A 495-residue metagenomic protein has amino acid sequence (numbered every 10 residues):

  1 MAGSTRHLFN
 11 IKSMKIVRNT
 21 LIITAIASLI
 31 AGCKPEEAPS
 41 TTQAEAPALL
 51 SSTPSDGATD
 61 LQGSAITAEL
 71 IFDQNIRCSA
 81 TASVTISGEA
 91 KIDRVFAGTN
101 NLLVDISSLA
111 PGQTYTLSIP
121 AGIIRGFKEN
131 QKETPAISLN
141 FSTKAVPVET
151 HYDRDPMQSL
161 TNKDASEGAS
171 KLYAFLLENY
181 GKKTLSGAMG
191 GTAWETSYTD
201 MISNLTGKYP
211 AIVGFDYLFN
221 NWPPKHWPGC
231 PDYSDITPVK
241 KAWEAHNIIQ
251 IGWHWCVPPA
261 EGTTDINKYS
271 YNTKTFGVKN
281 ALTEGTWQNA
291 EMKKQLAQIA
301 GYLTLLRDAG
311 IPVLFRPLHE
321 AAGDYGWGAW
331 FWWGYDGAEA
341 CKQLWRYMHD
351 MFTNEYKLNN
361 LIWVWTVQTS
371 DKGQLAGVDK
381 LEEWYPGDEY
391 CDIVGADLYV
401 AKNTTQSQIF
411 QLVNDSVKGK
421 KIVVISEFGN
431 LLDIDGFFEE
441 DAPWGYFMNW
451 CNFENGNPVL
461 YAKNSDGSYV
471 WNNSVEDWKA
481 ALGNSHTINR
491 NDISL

Functional and structural regions predicted by a protein language model:
I30-G32: C-terminal motif of bacterial Sec signal peptides marking the signal peptidase cleavage site
E37-S83, P135-V148: N-terminal non-catalytic regions of secreted/periplasmic and cell-surface proteins
G63-V84, N100-L139: Extracytoplasmic/surface-exposed domains of secreted proteins that mediate cell-envelope carbohydrate/peptidoglycan
K144-L218, P223, W227-G229, I434-G436 (+1 more regions): N-terminal module-boundary/linker segments of secreted carbohydrate-active enzymes
A188-M189, R316-L318, W345-V378, K421-N430: Aromatic-lined carbohydrate-recognition surfaces of secreted/lumenal glycan-active proteins
M189, K421-L495: Substrate-binding cleft of secreted/luminal carbohydrate-active enzymes
F215, L381-N403, M448-W450: Aromatic- and acid-rich polysaccharide-binding/catalytic face of secreted or lumenal carbohydrate-active enzymes
P223-K225, G229-N354, L358: Substrate-binding cleft of extracellular glycoside hydrolase catalytic domains
